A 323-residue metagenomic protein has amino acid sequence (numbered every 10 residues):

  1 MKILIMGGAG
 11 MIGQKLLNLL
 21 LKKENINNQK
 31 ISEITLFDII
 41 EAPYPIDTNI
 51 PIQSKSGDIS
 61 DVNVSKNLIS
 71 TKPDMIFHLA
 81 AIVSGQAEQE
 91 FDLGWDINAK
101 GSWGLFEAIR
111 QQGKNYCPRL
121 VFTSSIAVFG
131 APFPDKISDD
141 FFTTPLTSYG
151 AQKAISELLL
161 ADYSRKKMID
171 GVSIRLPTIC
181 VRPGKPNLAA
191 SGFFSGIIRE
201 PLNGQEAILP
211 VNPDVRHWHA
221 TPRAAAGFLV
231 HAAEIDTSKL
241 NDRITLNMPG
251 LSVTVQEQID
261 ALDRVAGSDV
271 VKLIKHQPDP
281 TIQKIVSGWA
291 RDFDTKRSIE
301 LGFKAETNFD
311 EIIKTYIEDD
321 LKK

Functional and structural regions predicted by a protein language model:
I3-I26: N-terminal Rossmann NAD(P)H-binding glycine-rich loop of SDR-like oxidoreductase domains
I59-I97: NAD(P)H-binding glycine-rich loop region in Rossmannoid oxidoreductase-like domains and their noncatalytic homologs
S60, L93-G104, T143, A151-Q152: Glycine-rich NAD(P)-binding loop of the Rossmann-fold in SDR/ketoreductase-type enzymes
W103-L146: Conserved Rossmann-fold NAD(P)-dependent oxidoreductase catalytic core, especially the SDR/UDP-sugar
A131, L146-V172: Active-site Tyr-X1-5-Lys
A161-H217, P222-G227: NAD(P)-dependent short-chain dehydrogenase/reductase
F228, A232-V286: Mid/C-terminal beta-alpha module of Rossmann-like enzyme folds, strongest in SDR-family dehydrogenases/epimerases
H276-P278, A290-E300, T307-K323: Amphipathic terminal alpha-helices
